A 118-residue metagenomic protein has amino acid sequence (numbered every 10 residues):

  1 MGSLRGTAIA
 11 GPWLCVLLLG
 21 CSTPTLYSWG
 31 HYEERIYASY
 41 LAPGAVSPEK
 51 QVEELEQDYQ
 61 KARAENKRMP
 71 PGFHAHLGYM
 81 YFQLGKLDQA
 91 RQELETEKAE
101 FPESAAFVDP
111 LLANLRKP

Functional and structural regions predicted by a protein language model:
M1-C21: Sec-dependent bacterial lipoprotein signal peptides
L17-S39: Bacterial Sec signal peptide processing site at the extreme N-terminus
G44-E56: Helix-turn-helix repeat elements of alpha-solenoid scaffolds
